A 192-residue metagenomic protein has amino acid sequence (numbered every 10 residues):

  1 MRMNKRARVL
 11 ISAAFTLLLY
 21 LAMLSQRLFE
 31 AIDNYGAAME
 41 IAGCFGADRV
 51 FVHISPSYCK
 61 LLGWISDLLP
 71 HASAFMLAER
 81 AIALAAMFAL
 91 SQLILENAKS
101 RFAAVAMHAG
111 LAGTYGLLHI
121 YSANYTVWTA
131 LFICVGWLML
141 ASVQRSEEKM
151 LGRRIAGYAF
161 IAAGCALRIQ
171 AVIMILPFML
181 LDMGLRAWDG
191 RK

Functional and structural regions predicted by a protein language model:
N4-A31: Transmembrane signal-anchor helices characteristic of membrane glycosylation enzymes that use polyprenol
A7, R101-F102, L151-R153, W188-K192: Membrane-interfacial entry segments at the cytosolic side of transmembrane helices
D48-S73: Short hydrophobic/aromatic helix or loop-helix immediately within or flanking a transmembrane segment in polytopic
A72, H108-I133, A166: Aromatic- and kink-enriched transmembrane "portal" helix at the membrane-lumen/periplasm boundary that abuts
A81-K99: Transmembrane-helix motifs of polytopic, lipid-linked glycan transferases
V135-R153: Membrane-interface transmembrane helices that cradle and orient dolichyl/undecaprenyl
R153-I169: Membrane-interface alpha helices of multi-pass inner-membrane proteins
M174-K192: Perimembrane helix-loop-helix junctions
